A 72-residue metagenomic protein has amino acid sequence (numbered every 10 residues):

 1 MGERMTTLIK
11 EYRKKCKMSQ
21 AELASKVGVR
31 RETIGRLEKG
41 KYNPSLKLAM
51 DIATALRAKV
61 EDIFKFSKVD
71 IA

Functional and structural regions predicted by a protein language model:
M1-K15: A short, Lys/Arg-rich alpha-helix, primarily the initiator
K14, S25, T54: Alpha-helical residues within the helix-turn-helix
M18-G35: Short alpha-helical DNA-recognition segment
K41-D51, V69-D70: Short, basic-rich loop-to-helix N-cap that marks the start of a DNA-contacting helix
K47-D62: DNA major-groove recognition helix of helix-turn-helix/homeodomain DNA-binding modules
F64-A72: Short, charged recognition helix plus adjacent turn of helix-turn-helix-like nucleic-acid-binding domains
